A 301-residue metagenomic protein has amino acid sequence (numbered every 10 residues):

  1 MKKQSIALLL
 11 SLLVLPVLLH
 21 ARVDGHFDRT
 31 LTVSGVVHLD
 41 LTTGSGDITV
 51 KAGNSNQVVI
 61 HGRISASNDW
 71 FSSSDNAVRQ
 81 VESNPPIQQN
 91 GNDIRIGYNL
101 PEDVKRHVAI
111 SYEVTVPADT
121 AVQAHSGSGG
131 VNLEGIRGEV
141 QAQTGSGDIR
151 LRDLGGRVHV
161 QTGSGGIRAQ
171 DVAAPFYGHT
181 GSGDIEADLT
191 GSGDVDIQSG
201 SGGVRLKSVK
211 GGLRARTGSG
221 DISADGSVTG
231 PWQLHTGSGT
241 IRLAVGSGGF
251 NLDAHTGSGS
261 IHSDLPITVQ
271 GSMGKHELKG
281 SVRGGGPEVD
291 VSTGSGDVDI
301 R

Functional and structural regions predicted by a protein language model:
M1-R301: Intrinsically disordered, low-complexity terminal regions
